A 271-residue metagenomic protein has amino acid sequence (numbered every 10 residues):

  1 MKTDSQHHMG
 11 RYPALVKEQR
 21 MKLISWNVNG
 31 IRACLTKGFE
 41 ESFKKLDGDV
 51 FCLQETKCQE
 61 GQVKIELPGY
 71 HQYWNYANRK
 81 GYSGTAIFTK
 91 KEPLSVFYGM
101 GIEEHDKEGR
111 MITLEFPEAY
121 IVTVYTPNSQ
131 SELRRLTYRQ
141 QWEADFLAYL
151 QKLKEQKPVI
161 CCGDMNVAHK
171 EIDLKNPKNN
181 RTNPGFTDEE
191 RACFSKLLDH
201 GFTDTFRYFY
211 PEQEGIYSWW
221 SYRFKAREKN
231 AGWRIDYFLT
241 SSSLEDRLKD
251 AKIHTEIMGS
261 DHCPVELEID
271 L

Functional and structural regions predicted by a protein language model:
H8-L67, A77-Y82, H169, K196: N-terminal, active-site-proximal structural segment of metallo-dependent hydrolase catalytic domains
M21-N29, E118-Q130, C162: Active-site-proximal beta-strand elements of phosphoester/diester hydrolases
N27, F43-G61, I121, L150-E171 (+4 more regions): Active-site beta-strand/loop signature of hydrolases that rely on acidic residues for catalysis
V50, H71, D145-A231, I235: Metal-dependent phosphoesterases centered on the DNase I-like endonuclease/exonuclease/phosphatase
K57, Q62-S129: Structured beta-strand-rich core segments of catalytic domains in phosphoester-bond hydrolases
K80-S95, I216, R223-D246: Conserved beta strand-loop-helix elements of the APE1-like EEP
K90, L114-P117, S241-S242, S260 (+1 more regions): Active-site beta-strand termini and strand-to-loop segments that position acidic
G101-I102, P127-E143, K178-T182: Surface-exposed cleft-lining segments at the edges of enzyme active sites
